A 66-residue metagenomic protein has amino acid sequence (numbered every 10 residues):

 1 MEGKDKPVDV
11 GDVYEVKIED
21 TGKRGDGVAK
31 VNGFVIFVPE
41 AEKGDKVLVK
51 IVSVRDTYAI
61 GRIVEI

Functional and structural regions predicted by a protein language model:
M1-I66: SAM-dependent transferase fold signal centered on methyltransferase-like domains, encompassing both Class I
